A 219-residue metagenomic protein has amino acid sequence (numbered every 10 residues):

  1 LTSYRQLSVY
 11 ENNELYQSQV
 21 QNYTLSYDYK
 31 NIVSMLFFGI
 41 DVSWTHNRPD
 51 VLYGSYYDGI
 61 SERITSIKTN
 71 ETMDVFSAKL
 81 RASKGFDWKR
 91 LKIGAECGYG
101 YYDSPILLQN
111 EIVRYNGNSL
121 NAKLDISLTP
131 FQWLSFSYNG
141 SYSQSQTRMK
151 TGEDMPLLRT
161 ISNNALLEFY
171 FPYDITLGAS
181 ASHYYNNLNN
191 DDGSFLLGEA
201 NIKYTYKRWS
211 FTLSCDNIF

Functional and structural regions predicted by a protein language model:
L1-F219: Exposed, low-structure sequence patches enriched in small/polar residues
